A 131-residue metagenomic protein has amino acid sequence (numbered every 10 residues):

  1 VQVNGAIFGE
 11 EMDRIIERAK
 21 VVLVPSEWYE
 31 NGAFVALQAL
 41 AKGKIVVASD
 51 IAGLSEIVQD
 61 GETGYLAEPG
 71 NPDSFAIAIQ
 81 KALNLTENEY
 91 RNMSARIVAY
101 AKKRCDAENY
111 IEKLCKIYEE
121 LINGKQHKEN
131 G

Functional and structural regions predicted by a protein language model:
V1-I7: Nucleotide-activated donor-binding/catalytic signature segment of Leloir-type glycosyltransferases, i.e., the conserved
D13, N31, A36-A41, S55-E56: Short alpha-helical segment that forms part of, or immediately flanks, the ligand-binding pocket in carbohydrate-active
K20, G43: A short alpha->beta transition loop at the rim of the catalytic pocket in nucleotide-sugar-dependent
V22-V24: A short hydrophobic beta-strand element within the catalytic core of glycosyltransferases that build diverse glycans
E27-W28: Aromatic "clamp/platform" in nucleotide-sugar-dependent glycosyltransferases that forms part of the donor/acceptor
I45-A48: Short hydrophobic beta-strand element within catalytic cores of glycosyltransferases and related nucleotide-activated
D60-G61, Y65-P72, A82-E87: Conserved acidic donor-binding segment of nucleotide-sugar-dependent glycosyltransferases
E87, R91-E120: A charged, aromatic-enriched C-terminal amphipathic alpha-helix characteristic of glycosyltransferases across folds
